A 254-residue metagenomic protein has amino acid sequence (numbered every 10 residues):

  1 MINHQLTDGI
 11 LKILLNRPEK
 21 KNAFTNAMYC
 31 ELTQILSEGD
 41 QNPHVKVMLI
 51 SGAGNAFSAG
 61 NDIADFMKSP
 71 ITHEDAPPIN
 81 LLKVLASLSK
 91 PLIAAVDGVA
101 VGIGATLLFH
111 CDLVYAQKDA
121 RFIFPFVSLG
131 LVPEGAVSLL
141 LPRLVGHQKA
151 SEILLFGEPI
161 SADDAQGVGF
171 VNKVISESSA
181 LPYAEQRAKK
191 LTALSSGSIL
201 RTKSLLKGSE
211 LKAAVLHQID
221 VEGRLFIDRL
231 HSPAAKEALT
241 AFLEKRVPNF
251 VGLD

Functional and structural regions predicted by a protein language model:
M1-A53, K83: Conserved CoA-thioester-binding segment of acyl-CoA-metabolizing enzymes
S37, H44, S51-S87, A100 (+2 more regions): Glycine- (often His-adjacent) and acidic-residue-rich active-site loop that binds/positions the CoA thioester
G60, I79, G102, P159 (+2 more regions): Glycine-rich phosphate-binding loop at the start of an alpha helix
L81-S87, A95, V101-L155, V168 (+1 more regions): CoA-thioester-processing core
Y115-A120, V171-V221, I227, P233 (+1 more regions): C-terminal long alpha-helix characteristic of the crotonase
G157-D164: Acidic, divalent-metal-coordinating active-site segment for phosphoryl/phosphodiester hydrolysis, typified by short
